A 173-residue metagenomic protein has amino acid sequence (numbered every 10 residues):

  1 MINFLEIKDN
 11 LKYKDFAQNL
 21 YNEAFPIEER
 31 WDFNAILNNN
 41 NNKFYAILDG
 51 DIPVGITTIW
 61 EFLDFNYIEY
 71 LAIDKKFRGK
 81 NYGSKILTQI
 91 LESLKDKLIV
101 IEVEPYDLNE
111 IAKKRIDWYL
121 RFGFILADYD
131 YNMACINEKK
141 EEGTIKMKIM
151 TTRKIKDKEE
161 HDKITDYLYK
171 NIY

Functional and structural regions predicted by a protein language model:
M1-W31, K146-M147, E159-Y173: Short amphipathic alpha-helix that is part of the acyltransferase structural core
N22-D49: Active-site rim helix/loop that mediates acceptor-substrate recognition in acyltransferases
A46, D51-W60, F65-A72: Conserved beta-strand in the GNAT
L71-R78, P105-D107: A short, internal acetyl-CoA/4′-phosphopantetheine-binding micro-motif in the GNAT/acyltransferase core
I73, G79-S93: Conserved acetyl-CoA-binding loop-helix of GNAT-fold acetyltransferases
L94-E110: Conserved GNAT acetyl-CoA-binding A-motif
P105-D128: Conserved active-site alpha-helix within GNAT-family acetyltransferase domains
I111-A112, N132-Y173: C-terminal "cap" of GNAT-fold acetyltransferases
